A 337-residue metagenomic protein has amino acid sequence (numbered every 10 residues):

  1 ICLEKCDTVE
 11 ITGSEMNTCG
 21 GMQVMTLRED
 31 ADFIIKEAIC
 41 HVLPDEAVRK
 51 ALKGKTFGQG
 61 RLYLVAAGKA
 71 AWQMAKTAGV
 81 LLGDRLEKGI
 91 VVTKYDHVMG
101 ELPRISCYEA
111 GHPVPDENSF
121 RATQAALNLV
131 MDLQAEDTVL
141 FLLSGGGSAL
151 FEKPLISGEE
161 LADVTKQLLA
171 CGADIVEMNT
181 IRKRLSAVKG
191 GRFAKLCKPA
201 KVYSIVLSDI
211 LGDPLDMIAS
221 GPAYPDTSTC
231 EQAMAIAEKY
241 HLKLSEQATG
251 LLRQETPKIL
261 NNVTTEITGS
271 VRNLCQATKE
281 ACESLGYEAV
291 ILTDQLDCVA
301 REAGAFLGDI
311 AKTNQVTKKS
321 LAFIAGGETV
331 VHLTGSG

Functional and structural regions predicted by a protein language model:
I1-E4: Glycine-rich beta-solenoid repeat tracts in large extracellular/virion proteins
V9-I11: All-beta strand scaffolds that present successive hydrophobic residues in beta-strands
Q23-V65, Q73-M74: An N-terminal, well-structured beta->alpha segment
M74-M99, E109: Active-site cofactor/substrate anionic-group-binding motifs, chiefly glycine- and Lys/Arg-rich phosphate-binding loops
T93-E136, V176-E177, I181-R182: Glycine-rich oxoanion-binding loops at beta->alpha junctions
M131-M217, A223-P225: Glycine-rich, mobile lid/loop segments that gate access to catalytic sites or pores
A200-Y203, P225-F306, Q315: Accessory alpha-helical/coil subdomains and C-terminal extensions that flank or cap enzyme catalytic cores
F323-G337: C-terminal catalytic subdomain
